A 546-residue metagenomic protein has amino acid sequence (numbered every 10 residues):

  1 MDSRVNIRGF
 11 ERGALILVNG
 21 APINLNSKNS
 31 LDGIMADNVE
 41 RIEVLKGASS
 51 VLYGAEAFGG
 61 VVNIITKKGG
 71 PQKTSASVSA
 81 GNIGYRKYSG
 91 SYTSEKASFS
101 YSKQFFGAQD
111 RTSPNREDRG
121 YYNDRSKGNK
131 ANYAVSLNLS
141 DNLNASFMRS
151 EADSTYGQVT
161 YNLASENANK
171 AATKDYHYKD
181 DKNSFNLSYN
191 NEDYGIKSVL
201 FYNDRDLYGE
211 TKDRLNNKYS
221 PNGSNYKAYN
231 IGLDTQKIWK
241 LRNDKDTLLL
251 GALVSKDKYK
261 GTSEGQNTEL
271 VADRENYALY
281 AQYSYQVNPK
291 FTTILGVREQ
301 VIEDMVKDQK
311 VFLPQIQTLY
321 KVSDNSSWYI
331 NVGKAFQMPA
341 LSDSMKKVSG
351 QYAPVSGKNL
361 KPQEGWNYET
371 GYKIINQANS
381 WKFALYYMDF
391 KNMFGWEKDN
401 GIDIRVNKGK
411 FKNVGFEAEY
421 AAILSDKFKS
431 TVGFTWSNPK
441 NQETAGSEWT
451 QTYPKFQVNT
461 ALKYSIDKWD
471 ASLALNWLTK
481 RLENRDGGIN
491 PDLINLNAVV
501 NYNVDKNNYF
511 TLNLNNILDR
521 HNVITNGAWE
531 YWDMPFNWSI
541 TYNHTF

Functional and structural regions predicted by a protein language model:
S3-N6, L17, N29-S30, V44 (+3 more regions): N-terminal periplasmic accessory domains that precede and gate Gram-negative outer-membrane beta-barrel machines
R4, A21-K46: Short acidic/polar hinge/loop motifs at secondary-structure boundaries that mediate gating or recognition
A14, G81, K170-E192, Y226 (+9 more regions): Outer-membrane beta-barrel signature, preferentially recognizing the C-terminal barrel domain of Gram-negative
K67-Y92, Y121-G128, K361: Short strand-turn segments of transmembrane beta-barrel domains in outer membranes, especially the first one or two
S91-Y178: Periplasmic-side early beta-strands and strand-to-turn transitions of outer-membrane beta-barrels
A97-F99, S136-D153, Y176-Q309, L319-K321 (+4 more regions): Face-selective signature of the C-terminal outer-membrane beta-barrel domain
Q286-T292, Y386-D389, V406-R485, N501-F510 (+2 more regions): Gram-negative outer-membrane beta-barrel transporters
Q317-L319, G371-K373, W532-F546: Outer-membrane beta-barrel "beta-signal"
